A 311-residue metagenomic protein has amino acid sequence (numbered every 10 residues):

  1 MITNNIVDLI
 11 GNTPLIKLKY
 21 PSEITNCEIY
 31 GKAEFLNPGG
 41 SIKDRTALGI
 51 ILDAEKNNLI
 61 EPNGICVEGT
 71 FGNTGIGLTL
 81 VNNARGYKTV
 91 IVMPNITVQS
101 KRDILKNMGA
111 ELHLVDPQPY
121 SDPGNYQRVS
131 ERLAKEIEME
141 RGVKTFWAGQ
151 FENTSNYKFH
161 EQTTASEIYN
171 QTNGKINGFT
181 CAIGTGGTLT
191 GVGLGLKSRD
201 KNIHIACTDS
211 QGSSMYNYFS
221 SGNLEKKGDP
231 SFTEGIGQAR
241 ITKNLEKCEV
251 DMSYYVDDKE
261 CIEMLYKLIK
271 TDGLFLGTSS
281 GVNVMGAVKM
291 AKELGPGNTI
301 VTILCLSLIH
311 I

Functional and structural regions predicted by a protein language model:
M1-I309: PLP-dependent amino-acid enzyme catalytic core
